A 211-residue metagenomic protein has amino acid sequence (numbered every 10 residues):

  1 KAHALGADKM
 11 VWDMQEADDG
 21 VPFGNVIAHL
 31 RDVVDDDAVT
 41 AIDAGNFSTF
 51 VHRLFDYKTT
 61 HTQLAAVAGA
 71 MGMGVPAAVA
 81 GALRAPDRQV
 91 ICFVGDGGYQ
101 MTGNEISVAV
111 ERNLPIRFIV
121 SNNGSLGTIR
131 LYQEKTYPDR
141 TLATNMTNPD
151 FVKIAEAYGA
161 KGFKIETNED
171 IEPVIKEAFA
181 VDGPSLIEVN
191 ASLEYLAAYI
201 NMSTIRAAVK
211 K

Functional and structural regions predicted by a protein language model:
A2-A82: Active-site diphosphate/adenylate-binding microenvironment
W12, E134-V174: Conserved thiamine diphosphate
D37, P86-D87, N113, G159 (+1 more regions): Glycine-centered short loops/turns at secondary-structure junctions
A44-N46, N122-S125, A191-Y195: Glycine-rich beta-alpha junction loops
T49-L126: Thiamine diphosphate
L54-T59, I106-R112, Q133-T136, F179-A180 (+1 more regions): Short, solvent-exposed amphipathic alpha-helical segments in soluble enzyme and RNA/protein-processing domains
T60-A66, M101, R130-A143, A160-K161 (+1 more regions): Short beta-alpha connecting loops at secondary-structure transitions that line or flank enzyme active sites
N168-K211: Glycine/aspartate-rich loop-and-adjacent alpha/beta segment that forms the canonical ThDP
